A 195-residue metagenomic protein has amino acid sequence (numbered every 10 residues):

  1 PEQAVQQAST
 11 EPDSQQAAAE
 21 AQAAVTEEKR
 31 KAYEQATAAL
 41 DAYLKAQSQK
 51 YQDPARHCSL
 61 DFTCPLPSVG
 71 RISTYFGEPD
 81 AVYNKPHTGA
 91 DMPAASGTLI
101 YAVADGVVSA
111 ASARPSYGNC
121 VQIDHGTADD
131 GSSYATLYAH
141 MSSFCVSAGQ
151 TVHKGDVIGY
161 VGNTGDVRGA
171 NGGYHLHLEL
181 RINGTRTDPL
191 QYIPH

Functional and structural regions predicted by a protein language model:
P1-S59: Alpha-helical oligomerization segments with coiled-coil/rod-like character
A38-N119, A128, K154: Surface-exposed, glycine-biased beta-strand/turn segments
Y75-G77, V103-A104, A111-S112, D124-G126 (+3 more regions): Active-site-proximal beta-strand/loop segments in catalytic clefts of secreted hydrolases
H87, G118, S133, N171-H175: Short edge beta-strand segments in beta-sheet-rich domains
H87-G89, H140, H175-E179: Histidine-centered divalent metal-coordination motifs
A95, A111, S132-G155, N183 (+1 more regions): Short histidine-centered loop motifs in beta-beta connectors
V121-Q122, Q150-H195: Conserved, short, structured surface segments that act as functional micro-motifs
I123-S133: OB-fold (S1/OB) nucleic-acid-binding surfaces
